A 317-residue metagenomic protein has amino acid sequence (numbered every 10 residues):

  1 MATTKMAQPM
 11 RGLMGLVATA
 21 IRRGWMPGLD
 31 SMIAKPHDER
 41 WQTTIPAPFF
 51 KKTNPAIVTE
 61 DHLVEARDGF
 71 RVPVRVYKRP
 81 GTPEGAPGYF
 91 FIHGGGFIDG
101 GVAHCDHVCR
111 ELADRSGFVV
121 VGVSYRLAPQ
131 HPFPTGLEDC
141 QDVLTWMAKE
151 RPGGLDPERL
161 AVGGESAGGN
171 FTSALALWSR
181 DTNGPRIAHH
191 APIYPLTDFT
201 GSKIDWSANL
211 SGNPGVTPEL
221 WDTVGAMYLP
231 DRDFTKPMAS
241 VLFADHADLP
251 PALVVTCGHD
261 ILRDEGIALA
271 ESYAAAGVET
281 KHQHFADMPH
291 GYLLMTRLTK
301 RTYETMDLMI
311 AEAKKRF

Functional and structural regions predicted by a protein language model:
M1-V76, F317: A glycine/proline-hinged amphipathic helix-loop "lid/cap" segment that gates access to hydrophobic ligand pockets
G85-G95: Short beta-strand element of the alpha/beta-hydrolase
A103-G122: Short amphipathic alpha-helix adjacent to the substrate-entry channel of hydrolases
H131-R151, M309: Alpha/beta-hydrolase active-site loop
A148-V162, T182: Gly/Ser-rich "nucleophile elbow"/oxyanion-hole loop immediately N-terminal to the catalytic nucleophile in hydrolases
L177-R232: Hydrolase active-site cap/lid region
V254-T256: Short beta-strand/loop motif that positions the catalytic acidic residue of the alpha/beta-hydrolase fold
R297-F317: Catalytic active-site module of serine/aspartate enzymes centered on a nucleophile-bearing elbow/loop
